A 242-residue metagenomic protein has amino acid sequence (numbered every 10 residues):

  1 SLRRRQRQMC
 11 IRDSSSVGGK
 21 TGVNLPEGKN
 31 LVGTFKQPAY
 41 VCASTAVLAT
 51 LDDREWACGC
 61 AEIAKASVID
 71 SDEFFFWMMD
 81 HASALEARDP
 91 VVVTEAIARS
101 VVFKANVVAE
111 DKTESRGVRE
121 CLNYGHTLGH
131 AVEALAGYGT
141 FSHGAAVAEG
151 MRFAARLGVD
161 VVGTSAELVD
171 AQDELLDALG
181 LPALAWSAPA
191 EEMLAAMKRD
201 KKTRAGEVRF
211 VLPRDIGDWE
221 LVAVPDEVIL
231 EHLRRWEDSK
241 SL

Functional and structural regions predicted by a protein language model:
S1-I11: Single conserved hydrophobic/aromatic residue that forms the stacking wall/gate of nucleotide- or nucleobase-binding
R5, K36-P38, E207: Short coil/turn connectors at secondary-structure junctions
R12-G33, E174-L175: Active-site-proximal loop->helix
G22, N30, A39-V41, A145-A146 (+1 more regions): Structural motif
K29, K36-C121: Carboxylate- and glycine-rich phosphate/diphosphate-binding segment that chelates Mg2+/Mn2+
A61-I63, G163-L242: C-terminal charged capping/lid subdomain of soluble metabolic enzymes
H81-E191: Active-site segments that bind and position negatively charged phosphate/pyrophosphate groups
